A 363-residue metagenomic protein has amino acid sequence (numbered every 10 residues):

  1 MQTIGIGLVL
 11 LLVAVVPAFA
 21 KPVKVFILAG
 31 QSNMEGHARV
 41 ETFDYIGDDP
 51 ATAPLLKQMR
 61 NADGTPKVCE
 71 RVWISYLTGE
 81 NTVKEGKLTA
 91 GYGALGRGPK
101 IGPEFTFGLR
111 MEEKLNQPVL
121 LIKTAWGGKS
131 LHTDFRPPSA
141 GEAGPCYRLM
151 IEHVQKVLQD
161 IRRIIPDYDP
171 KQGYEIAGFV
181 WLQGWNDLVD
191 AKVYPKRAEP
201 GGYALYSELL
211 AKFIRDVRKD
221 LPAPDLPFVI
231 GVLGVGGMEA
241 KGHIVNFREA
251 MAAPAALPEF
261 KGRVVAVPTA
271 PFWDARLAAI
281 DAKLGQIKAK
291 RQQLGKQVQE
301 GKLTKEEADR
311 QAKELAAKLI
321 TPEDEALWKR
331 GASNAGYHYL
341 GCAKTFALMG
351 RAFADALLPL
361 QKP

Functional and structural regions predicted by a protein language model:
M1-Q2: N-terminal secretory signal peptides that target proteins for export/translocation
G5-V15: Bacterial N-terminal signal peptides
F19-P363: Cell-envelope and extracellular/periplasmic
